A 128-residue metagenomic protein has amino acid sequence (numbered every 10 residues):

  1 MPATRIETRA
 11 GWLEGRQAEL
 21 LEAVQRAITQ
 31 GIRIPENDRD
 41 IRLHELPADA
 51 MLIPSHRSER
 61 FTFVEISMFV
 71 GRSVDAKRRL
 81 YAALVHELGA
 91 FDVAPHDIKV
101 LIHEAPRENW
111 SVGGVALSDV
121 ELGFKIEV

Functional and structural regions predicted by a protein language model:
M1-V128: Interaction-mediating elements
